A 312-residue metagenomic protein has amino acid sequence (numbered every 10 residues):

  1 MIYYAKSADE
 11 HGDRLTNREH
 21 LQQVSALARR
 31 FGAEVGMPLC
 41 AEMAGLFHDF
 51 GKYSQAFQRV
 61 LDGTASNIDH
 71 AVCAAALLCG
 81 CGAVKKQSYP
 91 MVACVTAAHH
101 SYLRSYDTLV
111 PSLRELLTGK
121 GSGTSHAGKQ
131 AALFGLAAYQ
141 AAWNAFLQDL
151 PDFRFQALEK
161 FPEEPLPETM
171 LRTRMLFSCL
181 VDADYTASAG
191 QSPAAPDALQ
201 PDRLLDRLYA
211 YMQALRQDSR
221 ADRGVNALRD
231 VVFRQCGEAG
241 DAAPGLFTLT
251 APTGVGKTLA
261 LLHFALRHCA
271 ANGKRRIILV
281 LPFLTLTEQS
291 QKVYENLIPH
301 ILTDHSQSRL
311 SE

Functional and structural regions predicted by a protein language model:
M1-G12, N17-A214: Accessory nucleic-acid engagement/destabilization modules that flank
A5-H11, L284, D304-E312: Conserved helicase motor
H20, A214-T250: Conserved pre-motif I regulatory segment
L27, Q235, F264-A265: Short, hydrophobic/aromatic alpha-helical segments in well-folded domains
C40, L246-T248, R276-I278: Residue-level preference for the first positions of well-ordered beta-strands
C73-L77, V95, F264, Q289-L297: Alpha-helical scaffold elements adjacent to nucleotide-binding pockets in ATP/GTP-utilizing enzyme cores
A243-H268: Walker A/P-loop
R275-Q307: Conserved Walker A/P-loop ATP-binding site and its immediately adjacent core in helicase/helicase-like ATPase domains
